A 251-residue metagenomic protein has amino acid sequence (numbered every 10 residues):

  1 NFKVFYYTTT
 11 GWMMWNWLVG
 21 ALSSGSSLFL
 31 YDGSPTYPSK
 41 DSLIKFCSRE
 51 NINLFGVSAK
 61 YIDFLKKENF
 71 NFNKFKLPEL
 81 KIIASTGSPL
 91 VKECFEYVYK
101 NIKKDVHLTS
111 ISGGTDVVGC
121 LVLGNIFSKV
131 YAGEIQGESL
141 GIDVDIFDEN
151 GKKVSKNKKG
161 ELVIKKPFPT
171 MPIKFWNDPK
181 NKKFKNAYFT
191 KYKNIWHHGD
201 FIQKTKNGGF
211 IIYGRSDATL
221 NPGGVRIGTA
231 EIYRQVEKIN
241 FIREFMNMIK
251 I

Functional and structural regions predicted by a protein language model:
N1, L18, S23-S26, I52-G56 (+2 more regions): Gly/Ser/Thr-rich phosphate-binding loop
N1-K3, G11-N53, E68: Conserved AMP-binding/adenylation subdomain of ANL enzymes
Y7, Y31-G33, S85-T86, F147-E149 (+6 more regions): Thr-Gly-centered strand-to-loop micro-motif
S48, F55, F168, N194-I251: AMP-binding/adenylate-forming catalytic core of the ANL superfamily
K60-D63, P89, T170: Alpha-helix/helix-capping structural signal
E134-G141, W196: Short coil-to-beta-strand transition motifs
E138-S139, K152-Y192, V225-I227: Conserved ATP/PPi-binding loop(s) of AMP-dependent carboxylate-activating enzymes
D145-I146, Q203: Hydrophobic beta-strand positions
